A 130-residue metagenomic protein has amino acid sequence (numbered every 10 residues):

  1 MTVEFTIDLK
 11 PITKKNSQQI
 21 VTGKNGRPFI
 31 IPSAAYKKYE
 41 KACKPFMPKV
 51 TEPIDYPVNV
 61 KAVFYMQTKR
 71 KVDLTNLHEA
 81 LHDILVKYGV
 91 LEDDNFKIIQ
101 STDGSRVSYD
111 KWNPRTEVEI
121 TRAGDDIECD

Functional and structural regions predicted by a protein language model:
M1-D130: Acidic, proline/glycine-enriched N-terminal capping motif
